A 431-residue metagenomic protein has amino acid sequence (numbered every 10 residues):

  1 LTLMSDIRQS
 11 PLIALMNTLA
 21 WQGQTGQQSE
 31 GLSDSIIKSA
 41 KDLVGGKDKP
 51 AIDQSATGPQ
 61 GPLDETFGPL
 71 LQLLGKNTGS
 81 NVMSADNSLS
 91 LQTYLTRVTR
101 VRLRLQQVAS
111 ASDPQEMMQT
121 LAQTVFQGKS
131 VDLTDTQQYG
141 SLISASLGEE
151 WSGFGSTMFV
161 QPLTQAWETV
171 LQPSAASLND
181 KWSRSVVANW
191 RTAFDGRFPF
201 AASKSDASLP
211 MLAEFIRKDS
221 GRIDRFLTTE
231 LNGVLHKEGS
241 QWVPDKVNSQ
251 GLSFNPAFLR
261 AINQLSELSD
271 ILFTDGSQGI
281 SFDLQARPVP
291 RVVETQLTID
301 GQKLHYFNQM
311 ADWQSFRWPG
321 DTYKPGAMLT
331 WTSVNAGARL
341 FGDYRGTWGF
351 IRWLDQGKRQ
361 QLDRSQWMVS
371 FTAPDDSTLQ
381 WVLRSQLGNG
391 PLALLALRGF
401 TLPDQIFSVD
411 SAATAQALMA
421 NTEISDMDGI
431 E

Functional and structural regions predicted by a protein language model:
L1-E431: Extended alpha-helical interaction scaffolds
